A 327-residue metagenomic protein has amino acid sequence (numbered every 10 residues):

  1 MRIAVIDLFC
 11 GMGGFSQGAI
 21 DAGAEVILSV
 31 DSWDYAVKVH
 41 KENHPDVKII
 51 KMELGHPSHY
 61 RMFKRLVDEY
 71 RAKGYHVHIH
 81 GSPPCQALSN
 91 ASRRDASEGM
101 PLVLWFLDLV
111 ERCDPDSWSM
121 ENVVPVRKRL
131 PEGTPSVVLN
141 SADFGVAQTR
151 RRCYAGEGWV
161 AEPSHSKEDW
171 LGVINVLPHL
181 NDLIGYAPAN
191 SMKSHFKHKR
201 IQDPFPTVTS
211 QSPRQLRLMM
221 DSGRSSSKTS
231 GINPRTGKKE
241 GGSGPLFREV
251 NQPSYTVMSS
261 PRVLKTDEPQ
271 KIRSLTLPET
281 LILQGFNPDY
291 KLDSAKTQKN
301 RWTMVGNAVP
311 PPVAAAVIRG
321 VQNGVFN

Functional and structural regions predicted by a protein language model:
M1-V5: Extreme N-terminal starter segment of soluble prokaryotic enzymes
L8-M12: Class I SAM-dependent methyltransferase "Motif I" SAM/SAH-binding loop
G18-E25, N43: A short, Lys/Arg-enriched amphipathic alpha-helix followed by its capping loop at the start of a domain
W33-D34: Conserved SAM/SAH-binding beta-strand->alpha-helix loop
K38-R71: S-adenosyl-L-methionine
H59-V250, Y255-T256, I272: Class I S-adenosyl-L-methionine
A314: Acidic-aromatic/histidine active-site loop/patch
